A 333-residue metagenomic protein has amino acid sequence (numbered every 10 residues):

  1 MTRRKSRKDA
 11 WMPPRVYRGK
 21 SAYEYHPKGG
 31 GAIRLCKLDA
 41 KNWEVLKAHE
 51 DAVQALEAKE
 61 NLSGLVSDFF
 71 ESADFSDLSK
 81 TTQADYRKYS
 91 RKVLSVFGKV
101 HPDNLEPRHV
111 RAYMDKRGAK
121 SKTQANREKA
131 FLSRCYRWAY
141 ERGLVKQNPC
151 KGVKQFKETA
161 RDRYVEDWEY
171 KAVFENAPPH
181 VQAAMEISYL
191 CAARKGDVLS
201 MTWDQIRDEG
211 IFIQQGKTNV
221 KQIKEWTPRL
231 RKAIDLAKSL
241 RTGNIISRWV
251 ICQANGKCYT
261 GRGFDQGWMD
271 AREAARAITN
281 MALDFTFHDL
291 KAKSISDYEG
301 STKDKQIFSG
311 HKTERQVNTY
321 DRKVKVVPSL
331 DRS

Functional and structural regions predicted by a protein language model:
K5-S6, P14-Y23, P27-R108: N-terminal DNA-binding module of tyrosine recombinases/phage integrases
A73-L144, C258-G263, D284-T286: N-terminal core-binding DNA-recognition domain of tyrosine site-specific recombinases/integrases
T123, A183-E186, L190, D197 (+1 more regions): C-terminal catalytic core of tyrosine-transesterase DNA break-rejoin enzymes
N126, E141, V145, K151-K195 (+3 more regions): Basic, Lys/Arg- and aromatic-enriched nucleic-acid-binding interface segment
A160, E169-A172, C191, G196-T242: Conserved tyrosine-mediated DNA breakage-rejoining catalytic core shared by Y-recombinases
A172, Q222-K238, I307, R315-S333: DNA/chromatin major-groove-contacting recognition/catalytic segments
Q205-D208, S301-D321: Short, polar N-cap/turn motifs at the start of nucleic acid-interacting alpha helices
T227-M281, S294: Active-site/catalytic core of tyrosine-dependent DNA strand-transfer enzymes
